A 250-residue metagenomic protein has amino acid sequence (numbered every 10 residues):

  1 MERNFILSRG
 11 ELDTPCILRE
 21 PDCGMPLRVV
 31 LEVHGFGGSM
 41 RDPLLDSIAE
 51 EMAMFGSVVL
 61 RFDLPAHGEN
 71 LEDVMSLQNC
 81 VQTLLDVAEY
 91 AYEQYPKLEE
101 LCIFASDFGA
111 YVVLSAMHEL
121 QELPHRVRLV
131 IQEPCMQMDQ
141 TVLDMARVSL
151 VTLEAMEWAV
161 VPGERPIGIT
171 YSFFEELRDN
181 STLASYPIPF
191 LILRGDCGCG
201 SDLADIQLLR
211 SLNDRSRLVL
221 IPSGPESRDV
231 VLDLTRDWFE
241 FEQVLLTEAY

Functional and structural regions predicted by a protein language model:
M1-M25: N-terminal cap/lid segment of alpha/beta-hydrolase-fold proteins
P26-G35: Short beta-strand element of the alpha/beta-hydrolase
G37, D63-G68, M136, P225: Alpha/beta-hydrolase active-site loop signature
G37-A49, A204: The serine-hydrolase catalytic nucleophile loop
L45, A49-L71: Conserved alpha/beta-hydrolase
P65-L98: Catalytic nucleophile-loop/oxyanion-hole region of alpha/beta-hydrolase and closely related hydrolase-like folds
F104-V113: Gly/Ala-rich beta-loop-alpha elbow adjacent to hydrolase catalytic centers
Y111, L123-Y250: The alpha/beta-hydrolase serine catalytic core
